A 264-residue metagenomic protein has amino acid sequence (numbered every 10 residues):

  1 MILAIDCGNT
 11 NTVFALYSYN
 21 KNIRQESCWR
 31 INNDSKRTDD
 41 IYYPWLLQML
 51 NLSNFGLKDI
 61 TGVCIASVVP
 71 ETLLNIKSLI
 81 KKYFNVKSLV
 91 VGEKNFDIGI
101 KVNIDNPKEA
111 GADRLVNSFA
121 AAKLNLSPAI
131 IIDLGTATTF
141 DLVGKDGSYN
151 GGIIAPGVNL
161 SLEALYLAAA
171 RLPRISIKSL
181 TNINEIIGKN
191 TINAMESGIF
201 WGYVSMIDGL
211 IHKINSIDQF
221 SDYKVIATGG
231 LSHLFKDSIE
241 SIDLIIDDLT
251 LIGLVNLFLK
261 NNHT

Functional and structural regions predicted by a protein language model:
I2-D6, C64, A129-D133, I226: Short glycine-aspartate micro-motif
I2-W45, S148-R171: Short glycine-rich, Thr/Ser-proximal phosphate-binding strand/loop in the N-terminal lobe of ATP-dependent enzymes
N11, S35-R37, A66-L73, F220-S238: Glycine-rich phosphate-binding loops at beta-strand->alpha-helix junctions
W29, N33, I183-K224, I242-D243: Adenine-nucleotide phosphate-binding core of ATP-dependent small-molecule kinases
L46-G62, Y83, L210-Y223: Phosphate/pyrophosphate-binding loops at sites that engage ATP/ADP/AMP, CoA/4′-phosphopantetheine, polyphosphate
S78, V86-V90, K94-A168, W201-I211: Phosphate-binding/catalytic loop of phosphoryl-transfer enzymes
L115, A170, D243-T264: Glycine-rich phosphate-binding/hydrolytic loop that grips phosphoryl groups
Y166-W201, L231-H233: A mobile "lid/hinge" subdomain adjacent to the ATP/sugar-phosphate binding pocket shared across diverse ATP-dependent
